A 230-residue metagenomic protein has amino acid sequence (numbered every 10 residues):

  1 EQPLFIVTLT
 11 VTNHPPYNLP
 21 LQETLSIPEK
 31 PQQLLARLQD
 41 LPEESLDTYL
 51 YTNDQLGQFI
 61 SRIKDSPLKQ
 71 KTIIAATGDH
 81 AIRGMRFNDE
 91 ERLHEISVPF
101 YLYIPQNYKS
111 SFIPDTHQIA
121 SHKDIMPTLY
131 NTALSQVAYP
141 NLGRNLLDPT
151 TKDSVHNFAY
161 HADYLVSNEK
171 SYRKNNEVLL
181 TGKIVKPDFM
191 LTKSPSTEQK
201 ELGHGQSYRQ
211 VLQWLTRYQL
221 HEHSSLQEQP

Functional and structural regions predicted by a protein language model:
E1-P230: Solvent-exposed soluble domains appended to multi-pass membrane proteins
